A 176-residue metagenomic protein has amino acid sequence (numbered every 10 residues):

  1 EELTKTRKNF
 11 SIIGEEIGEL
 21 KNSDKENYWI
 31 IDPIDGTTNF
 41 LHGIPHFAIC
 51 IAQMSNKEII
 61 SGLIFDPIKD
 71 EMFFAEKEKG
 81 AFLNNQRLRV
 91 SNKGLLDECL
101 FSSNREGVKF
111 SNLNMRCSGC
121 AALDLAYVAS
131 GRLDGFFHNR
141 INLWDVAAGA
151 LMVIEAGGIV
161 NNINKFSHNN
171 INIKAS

Functional and structural regions predicted by a protein language model:
E1-I34: N-terminal subdomain of lithium-sensitive/metallo-dependent phosphomonoesterases centered on the IMPase/IPPase/PAP
L3, I12, T37, D66 (+4 more regions): Residue-level signal for inorganic ion chemistry
E15, F65, N139: Conserved residues at the C-terminal ends of beta-strands
E15-E16, D32-D35, N39, D124 (+2 more regions): Acidic active-site catalytic centers that drive phospho-/nucleotidyl reactions and related ester hydrolyses
S23-F82: DPxDG-like acidic metal-binding loop motif
I60, R87-V90: Short, isolated positions in well-ordered beta-strands
R89-S176: An extended, acidic
